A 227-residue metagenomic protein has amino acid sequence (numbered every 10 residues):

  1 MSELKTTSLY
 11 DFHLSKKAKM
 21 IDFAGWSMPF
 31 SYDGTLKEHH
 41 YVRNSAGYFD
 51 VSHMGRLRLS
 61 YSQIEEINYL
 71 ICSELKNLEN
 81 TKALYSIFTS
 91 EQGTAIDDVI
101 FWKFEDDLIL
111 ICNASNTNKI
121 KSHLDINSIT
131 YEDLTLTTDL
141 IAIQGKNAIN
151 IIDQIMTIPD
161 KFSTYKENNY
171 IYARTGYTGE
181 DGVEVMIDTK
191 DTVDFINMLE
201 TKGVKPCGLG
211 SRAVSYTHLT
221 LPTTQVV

Functional and structural regions predicted by a protein language model:
M1-T89, T94, G210: Acidic, proline/glycine-enriched N-terminal capping motif
E38-N44, F88-D98, D125-N127, Y165-Y172: Short amphipathic beta-strand starts and helix->beta connectors
I64, I100-Y216: Acidic, low-complexity central loop/insert segments
T217-T223: Conserved small/polar residues in nucleotide/adenosyl-binding loops
